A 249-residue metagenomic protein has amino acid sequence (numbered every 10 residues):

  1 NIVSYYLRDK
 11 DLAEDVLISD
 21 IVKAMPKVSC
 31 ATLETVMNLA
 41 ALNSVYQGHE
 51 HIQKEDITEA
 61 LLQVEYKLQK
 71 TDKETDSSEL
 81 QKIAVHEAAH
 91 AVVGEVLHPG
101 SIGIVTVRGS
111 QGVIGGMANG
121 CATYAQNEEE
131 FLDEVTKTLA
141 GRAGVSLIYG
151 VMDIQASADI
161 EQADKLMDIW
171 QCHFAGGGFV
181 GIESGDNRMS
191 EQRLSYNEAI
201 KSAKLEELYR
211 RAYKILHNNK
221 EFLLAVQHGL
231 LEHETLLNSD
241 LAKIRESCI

Functional and structural regions predicted by a protein language model:
N1-D56, A140-S146, H173-E183: Conserved C-terminal "switch" segment of AAA+ ATPases
V3, S29, A40, I57 (+4 more regions): Conserved RecA-like P-loop NTPase ATPase core
T32, A89-H90: Short hydrophobic/aromatic residue motifs in ordered secondary structure
T35, E59, K243: DNA-binding alpha-helical recognition surfaces that contact promoter or target DNA
Y66, K70-T71: C-terminal accessory region of SF2 helicases/translocases
E74: Substrate-recognition/cap regions that form aromatic- and gly/pro-loop-enriched pockets for small-molecule ligands
S78-V85, A91-I249: Soluble catalytic regions of large protease machineries
